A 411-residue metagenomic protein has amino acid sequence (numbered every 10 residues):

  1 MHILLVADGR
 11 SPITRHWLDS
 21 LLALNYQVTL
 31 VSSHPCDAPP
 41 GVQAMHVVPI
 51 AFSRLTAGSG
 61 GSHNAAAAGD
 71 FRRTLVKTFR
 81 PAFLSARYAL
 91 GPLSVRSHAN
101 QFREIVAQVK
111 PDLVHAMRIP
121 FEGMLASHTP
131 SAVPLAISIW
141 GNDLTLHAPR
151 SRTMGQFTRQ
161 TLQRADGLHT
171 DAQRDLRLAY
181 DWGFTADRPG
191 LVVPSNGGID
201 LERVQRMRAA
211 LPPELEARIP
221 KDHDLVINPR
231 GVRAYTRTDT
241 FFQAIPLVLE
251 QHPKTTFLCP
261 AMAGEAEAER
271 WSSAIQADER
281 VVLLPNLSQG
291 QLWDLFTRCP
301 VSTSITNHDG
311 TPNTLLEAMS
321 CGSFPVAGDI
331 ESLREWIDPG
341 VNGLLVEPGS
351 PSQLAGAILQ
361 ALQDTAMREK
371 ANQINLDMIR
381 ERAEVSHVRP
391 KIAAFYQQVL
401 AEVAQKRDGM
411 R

Functional and structural regions predicted by a protein language model:
I137-W140, G155-P213: Donor nucleotide-sugar binding/catalytic pocket of nucleotide-sugar-dependent glycosyltransferases
H169, G197, E214-T236, F242-I245 (+1 more regions): Conserved donor-binding/catalytic core segment of Leloir-type glycosyltransferases
P229, T256-E269: Glycosyltransferase donor-sugar binding loop
E269-L287: Nucleotide-activated donor-binding/catalytic signature segment of Leloir-type glycosyltransferases, i.e., the conserved
N286-L287, D294-C299: Short alpha-helical donor nucleotide-sugar binding micro-motif in glycosyltransferases
N307: Aromatic "clamp/platform" in nucleotide-sugar-dependent glycosyltransferases that forms part of the donor/acceptor
F324-A327: Short hydrophobic beta-strand element within catalytic cores of glycosyltransferases and related nucleotide-activated
P339-G340, L344-P351, Q360-A366: Conserved acidic donor-binding segment of nucleotide-sugar-dependent glycosyltransferases
